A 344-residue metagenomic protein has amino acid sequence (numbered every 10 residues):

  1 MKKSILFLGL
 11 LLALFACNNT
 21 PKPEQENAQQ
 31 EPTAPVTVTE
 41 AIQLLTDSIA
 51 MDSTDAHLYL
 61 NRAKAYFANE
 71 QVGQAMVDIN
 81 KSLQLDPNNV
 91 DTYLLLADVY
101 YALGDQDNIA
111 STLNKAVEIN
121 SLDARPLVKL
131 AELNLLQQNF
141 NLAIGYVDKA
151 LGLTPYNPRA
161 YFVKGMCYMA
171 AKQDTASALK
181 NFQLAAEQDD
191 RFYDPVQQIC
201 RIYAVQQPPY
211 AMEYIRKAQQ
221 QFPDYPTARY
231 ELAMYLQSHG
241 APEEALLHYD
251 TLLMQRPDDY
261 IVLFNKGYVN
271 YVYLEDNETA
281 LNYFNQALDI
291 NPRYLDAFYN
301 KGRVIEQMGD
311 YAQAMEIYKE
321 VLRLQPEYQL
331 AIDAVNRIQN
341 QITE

Functional and structural regions predicted by a protein language model:
C17-N80, Q84-D86, N340-E344: N-terminal leader/linker segments that initiate helical-solenoid repeat arrays
P21-Q29, L247, R303, Q307-E344: Terminal, low-structured helical/coil segments at or just beyond the last alpha-helical repeat
P35-L44, E70-K81, L103-K115, Q137-K149 (+6 more regions): Structural signature of tandem alpha-helical TPR/SEL1-like repeats, specifically the intra-repeat loop/turn
M51, L85, I119, L153 (+5 more regions): Structural marker of alpha-solenoid helical repeat scaffolds
A56-H57, V90-D91, A124-R125, P158-R159 (+5 more regions): Helix-start (N-cap) detector for alpha-helical repeat units in TPR-like alpha-solenoids, especially tetratricopeptide
N61, L95-D98, K129, V163 (+5 more regions): Canonical tetratricopeptide repeat
K64, D98, E132, M166 (+5 more regions): Residue-level recognition of tetratricopeptide repeat
F67, L94, Y101, V128 (+6 more regions): Position-specific recognition of the canonical hydrophobic site in helix A of tetratricopeptide repeat
